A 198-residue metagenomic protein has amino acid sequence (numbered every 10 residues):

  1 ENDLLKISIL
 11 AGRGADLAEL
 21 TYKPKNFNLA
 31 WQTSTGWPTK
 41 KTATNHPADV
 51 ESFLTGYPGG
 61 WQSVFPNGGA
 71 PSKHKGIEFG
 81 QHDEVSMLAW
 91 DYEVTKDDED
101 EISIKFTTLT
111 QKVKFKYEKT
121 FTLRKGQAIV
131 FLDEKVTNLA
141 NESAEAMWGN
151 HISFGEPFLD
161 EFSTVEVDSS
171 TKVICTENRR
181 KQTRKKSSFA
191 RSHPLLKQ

Functional and structural regions predicted by a protein language model:
E1-F131, E142-E145, G149-Q198: Surface-exposed acidic/polar loop and edge beta-strand patches at domain peripheries
